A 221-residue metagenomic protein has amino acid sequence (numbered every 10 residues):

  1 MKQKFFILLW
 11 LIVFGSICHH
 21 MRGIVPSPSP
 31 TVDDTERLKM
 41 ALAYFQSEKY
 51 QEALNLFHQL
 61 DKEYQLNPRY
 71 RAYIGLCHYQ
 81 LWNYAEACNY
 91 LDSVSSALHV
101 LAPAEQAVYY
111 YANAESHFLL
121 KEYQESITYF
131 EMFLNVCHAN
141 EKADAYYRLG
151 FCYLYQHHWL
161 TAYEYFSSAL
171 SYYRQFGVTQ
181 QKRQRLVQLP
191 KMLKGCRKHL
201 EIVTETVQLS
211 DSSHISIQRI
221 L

Functional and structural regions predicted by a protein language model:
V32-Q59: Alpha-helical segment of the N-proximal tetratricopeptide repeat
Y73, A112, R148, K182-R185 (+1 more regions): Canonical tetratricopeptide repeat
S96, L154, W159-V178, V187 (+1 more regions): TPR/TPR-like (Sel1-like) alpha-helical repeat modules
Y173-L221: Terminal, low-structured helical/coil segments at or just beyond the last alpha-helical repeat
